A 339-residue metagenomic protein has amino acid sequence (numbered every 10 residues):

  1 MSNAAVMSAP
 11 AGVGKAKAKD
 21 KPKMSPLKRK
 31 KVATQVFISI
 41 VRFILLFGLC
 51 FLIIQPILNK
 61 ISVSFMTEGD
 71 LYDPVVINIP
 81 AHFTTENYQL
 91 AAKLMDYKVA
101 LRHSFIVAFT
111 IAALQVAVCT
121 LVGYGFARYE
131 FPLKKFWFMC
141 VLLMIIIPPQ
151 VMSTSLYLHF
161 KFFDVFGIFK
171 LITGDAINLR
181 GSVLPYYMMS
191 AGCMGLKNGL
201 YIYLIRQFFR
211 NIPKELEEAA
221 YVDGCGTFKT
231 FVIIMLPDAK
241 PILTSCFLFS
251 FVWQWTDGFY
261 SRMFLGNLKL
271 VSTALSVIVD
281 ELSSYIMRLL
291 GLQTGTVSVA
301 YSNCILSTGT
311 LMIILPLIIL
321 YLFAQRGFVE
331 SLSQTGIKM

Functional and structural regions predicted by a protein language model:
S2-A33: Short, Lys/Arg-rich, polar N-terminal cytosolic tail immediately upstream of the first transmembrane signal-anchor
K30-V32, I38-M339: A structural signal for multi-pass alpha-helical bundles of membrane permease subunits that mediate small-molecule
